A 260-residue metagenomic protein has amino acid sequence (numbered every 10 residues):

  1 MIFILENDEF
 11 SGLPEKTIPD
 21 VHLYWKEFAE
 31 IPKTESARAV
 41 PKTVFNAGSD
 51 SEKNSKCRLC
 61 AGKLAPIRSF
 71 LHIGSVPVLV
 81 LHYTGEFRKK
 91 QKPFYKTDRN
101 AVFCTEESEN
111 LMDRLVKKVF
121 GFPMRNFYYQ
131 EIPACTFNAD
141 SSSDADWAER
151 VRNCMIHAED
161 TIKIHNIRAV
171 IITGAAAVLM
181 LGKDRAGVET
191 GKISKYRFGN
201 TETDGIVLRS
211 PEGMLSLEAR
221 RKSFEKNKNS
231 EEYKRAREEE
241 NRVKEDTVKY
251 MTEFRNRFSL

Functional and structural regions predicted by a protein language model:
M1-L260: A polyanion-binding, active-site-adjacent surface
